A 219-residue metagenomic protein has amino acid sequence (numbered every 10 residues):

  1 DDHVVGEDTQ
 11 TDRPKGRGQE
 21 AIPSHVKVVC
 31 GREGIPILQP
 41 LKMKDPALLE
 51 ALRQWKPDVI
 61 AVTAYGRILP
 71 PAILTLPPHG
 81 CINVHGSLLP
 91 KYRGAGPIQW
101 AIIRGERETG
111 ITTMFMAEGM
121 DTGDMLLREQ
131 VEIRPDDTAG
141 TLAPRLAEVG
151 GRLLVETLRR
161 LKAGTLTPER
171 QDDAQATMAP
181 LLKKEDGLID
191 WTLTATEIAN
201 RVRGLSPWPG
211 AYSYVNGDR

Functional and structural regions predicted by a protein language model:
D1-A21: N-terminal Rossmann-like dinucleotide-binding module
H3, G34, K56, P77-P78: Residue-level detector of structured alpha->beta connecting loops
T11, V59-M178: Donor/substrate-binding cores of folate-linked one-carbon enzymes
P36-L48: Glycine-rich, highly charged phosphate/nucleotide-binding loops
P46-K56: Short amphipathic alpha-helix with an adjacent loop that forms part of the alpha/beta core around
D173-R219: Internal anion-binding site segments
